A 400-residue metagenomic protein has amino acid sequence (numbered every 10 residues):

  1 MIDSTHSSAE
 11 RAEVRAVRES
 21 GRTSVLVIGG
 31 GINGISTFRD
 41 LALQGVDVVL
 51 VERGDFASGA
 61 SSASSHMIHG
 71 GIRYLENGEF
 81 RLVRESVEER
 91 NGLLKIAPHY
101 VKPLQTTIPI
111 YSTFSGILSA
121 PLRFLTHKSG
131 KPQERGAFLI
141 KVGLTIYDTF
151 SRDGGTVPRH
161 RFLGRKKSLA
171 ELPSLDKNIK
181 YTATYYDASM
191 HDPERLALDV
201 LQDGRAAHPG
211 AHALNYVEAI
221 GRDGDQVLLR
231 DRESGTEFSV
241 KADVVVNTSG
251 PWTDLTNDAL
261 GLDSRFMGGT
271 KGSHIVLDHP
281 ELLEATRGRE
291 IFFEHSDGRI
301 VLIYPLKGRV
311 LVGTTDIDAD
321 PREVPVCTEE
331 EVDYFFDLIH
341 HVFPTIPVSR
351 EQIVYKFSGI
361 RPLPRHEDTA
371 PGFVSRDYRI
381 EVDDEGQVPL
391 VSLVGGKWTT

Functional and structural regions predicted by a protein language model:
M1-V25, D40-Q44: Extreme N-terminal leader/targeting segments of oxidoreductases
G21-T23, S234-V244: Core beta-strand elements of the Rossmann-like FAD/NAD(P) dinucleotide-binding domain in flavoenzyme oxidoreductases
A42-S62: Glycine-rich FAD pyrophosphate-binding loop
H66-E171, V301: Dinucleotide-binding Rossmann-like beta1-alpha1 core, especially the glycine-rich loop that anchors the ADP
T126-Q133, T149-R159, L169-H208, Q226 (+3 more regions): Helix-loop-beta segment of a Rossmann-like dinucleotide-binding subdomain
I179, R195, D199, D263-V312 (+1 more regions): C-terminal catalytic lobe of FAD-dependent flavoproteins
N215-V227: A conserved short coil-to-beta-strand element within the FAD-binding core of flavoproteins
N247-L262: Flavin (primarily FAD) binding-site architecture
